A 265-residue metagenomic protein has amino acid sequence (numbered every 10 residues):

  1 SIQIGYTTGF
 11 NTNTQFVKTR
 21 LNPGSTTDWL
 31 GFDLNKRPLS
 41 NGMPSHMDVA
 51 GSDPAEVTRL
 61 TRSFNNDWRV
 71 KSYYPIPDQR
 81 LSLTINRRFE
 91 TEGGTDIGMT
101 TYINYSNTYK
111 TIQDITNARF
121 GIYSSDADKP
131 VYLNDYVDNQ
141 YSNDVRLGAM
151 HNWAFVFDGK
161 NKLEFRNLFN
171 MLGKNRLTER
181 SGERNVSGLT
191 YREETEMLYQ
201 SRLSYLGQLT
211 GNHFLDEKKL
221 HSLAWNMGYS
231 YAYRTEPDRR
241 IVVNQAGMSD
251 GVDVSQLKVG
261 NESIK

Functional and structural regions predicted by a protein language model:
S1-Q79, T95-G98: N-terminal, post-signal-peptide soluble/periplasmic segments of Gram-negative outer-membrane pore/transport systems
I2, E90-G98, G159-K160, L215-S222 (+1 more regions): Short loop/turn motifs that connect adjacent beta-strands in outer-membrane beta-barrel proteins
I2-Y6, M99-I103, F165-N167, L223-M227: Membrane-embedded beta-strand positions of outer-membrane beta-barrel proteins
I4, T8-F10, L21-T27, A118-Y123 (+2 more regions): Short, low-complexity, polar/charged sequence segments that are solvent-exposed and flexible
T7-N11, N104-S106, A232: Short, solvent-exposed aromatic-acidic interface loops
Q15-H46, D114, T178, L223-D253: A surface-exposed, glycine/aromatic-enriched loop/edge motif typical of exported proteins
S52-T178, Y205-G207: Transmembrane beta-barrel wall of Gram-negative outer-membrane proteins
M171-K265: Replace "related TpsB outer-membrane translocases also match" with "some related outer-membrane beta-barrels such as
